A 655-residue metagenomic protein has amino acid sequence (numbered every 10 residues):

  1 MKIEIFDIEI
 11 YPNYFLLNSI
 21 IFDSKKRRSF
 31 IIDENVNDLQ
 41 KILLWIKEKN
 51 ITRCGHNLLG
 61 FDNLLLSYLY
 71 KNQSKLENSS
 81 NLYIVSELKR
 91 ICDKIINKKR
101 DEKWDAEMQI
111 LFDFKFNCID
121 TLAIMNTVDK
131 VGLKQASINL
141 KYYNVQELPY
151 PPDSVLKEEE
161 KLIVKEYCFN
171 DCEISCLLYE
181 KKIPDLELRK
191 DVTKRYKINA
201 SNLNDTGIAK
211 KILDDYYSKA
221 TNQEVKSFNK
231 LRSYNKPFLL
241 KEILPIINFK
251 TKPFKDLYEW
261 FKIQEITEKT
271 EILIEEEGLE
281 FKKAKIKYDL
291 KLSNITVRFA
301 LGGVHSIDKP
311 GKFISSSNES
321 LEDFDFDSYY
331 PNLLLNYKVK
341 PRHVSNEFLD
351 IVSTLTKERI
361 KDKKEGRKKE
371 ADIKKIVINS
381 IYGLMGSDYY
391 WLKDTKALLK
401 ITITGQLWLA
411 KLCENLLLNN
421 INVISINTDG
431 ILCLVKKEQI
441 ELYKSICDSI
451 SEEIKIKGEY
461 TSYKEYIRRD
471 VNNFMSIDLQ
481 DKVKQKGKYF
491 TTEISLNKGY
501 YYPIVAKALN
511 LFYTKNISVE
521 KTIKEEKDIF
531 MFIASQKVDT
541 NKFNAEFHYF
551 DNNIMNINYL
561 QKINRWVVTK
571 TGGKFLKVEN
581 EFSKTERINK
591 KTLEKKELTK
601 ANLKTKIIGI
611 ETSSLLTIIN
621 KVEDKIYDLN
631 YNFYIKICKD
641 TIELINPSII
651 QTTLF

Functional and structural regions predicted by a protein language model:
M1-I21, S328-L333: Gly/Thr-rich phosphate-binding beta-strand-loop-beta motif of the actin/hexokinase/Hsp70
F6, I32-D33, G55-L58, F324 (+2 more regions): Short His-Asn-centered micro-motif
Y14, F61-L65, N126-V128, P331-N332 (+1 more regions): Short catalytic/ligand-binding loop motif for oxyanion handling, primarily in non-cytosolic enzymes, centered on
K25-Q135: Conserved DEDDh/DEDDy metal-dependent 3′-5′ exonuclease domain
D93-R100, N126, N199-L203, Y463-S476: Short, conserved secondary-structure transition motifs
D129-K130, L148-S154, A284-K411, L417-N419 (+2 more regions): Helical catalytic core of nucleic-acid polymerases
N139-E147, D153-D327, K411, N415-E438 (+7 more regions): Conserved "right-hand" nucleotidyltransferase catalytic core of DNA-directed polymerases
L240, A371, A410, I440-F655: C-terminal, non-catalytic extensions of nucleic-acid polymerases
